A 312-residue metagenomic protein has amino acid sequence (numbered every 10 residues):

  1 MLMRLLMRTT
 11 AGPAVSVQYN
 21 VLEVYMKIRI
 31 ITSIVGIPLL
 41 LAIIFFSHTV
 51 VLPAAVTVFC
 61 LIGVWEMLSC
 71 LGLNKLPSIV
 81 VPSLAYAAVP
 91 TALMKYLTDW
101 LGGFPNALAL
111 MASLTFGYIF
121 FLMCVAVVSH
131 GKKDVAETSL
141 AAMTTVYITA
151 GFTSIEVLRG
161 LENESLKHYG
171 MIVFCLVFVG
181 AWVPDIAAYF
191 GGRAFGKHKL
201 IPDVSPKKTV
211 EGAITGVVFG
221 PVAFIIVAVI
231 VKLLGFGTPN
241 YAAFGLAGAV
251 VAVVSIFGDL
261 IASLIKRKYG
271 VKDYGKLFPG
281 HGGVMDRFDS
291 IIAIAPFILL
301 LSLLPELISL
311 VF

Functional and structural regions predicted by a protein language model:
M1-M3, M7: Methionine residue identity
V15-A249: Membrane-embedded alpha-helical bundles of polytopic integral membrane proteins
G192-A194, K266-Y269, I292, F297: Re-entrant/interfacial helical elements at transmembrane boundaries that shape and gate the permeation pathway
R267-I291: Interfacial loop-to-transmembrane junctions
R287-L303: Final/C-terminal transmembrane alpha-helix of multipass membrane proteins
L300-F312: Juxtamembrane boundary at the C-terminal end of a transmembrane helix
